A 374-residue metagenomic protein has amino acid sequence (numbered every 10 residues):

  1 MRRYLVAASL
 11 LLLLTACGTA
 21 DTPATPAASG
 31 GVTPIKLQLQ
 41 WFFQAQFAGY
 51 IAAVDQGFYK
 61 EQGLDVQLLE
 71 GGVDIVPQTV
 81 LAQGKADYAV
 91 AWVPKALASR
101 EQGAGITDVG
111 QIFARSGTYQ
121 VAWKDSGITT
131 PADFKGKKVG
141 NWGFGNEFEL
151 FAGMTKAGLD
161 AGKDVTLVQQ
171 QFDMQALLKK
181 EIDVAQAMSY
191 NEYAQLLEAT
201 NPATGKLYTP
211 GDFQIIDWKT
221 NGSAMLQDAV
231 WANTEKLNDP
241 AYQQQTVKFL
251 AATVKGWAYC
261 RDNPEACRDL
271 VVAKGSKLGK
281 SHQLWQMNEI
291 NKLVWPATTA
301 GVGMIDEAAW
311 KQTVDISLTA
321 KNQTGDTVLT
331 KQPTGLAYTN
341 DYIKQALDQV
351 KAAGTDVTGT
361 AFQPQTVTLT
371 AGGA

Functional and structural regions predicted by a protein language model:
M1-V6: Bacterial N-terminal signal peptides that target proteins for export
L12-A16: C-terminal motif of bacterial Sec signal peptides marking the signal peptidase cleavage site
C17-A27: Bacterial lipoprotein signal-peptidase II cleavage site
P26-Q170, M174-K179, D183-Y190, I216-W218: Short, glycine-/small- and polar/acidic-enriched structural segments that line small-molecule recognition paths
E61, L207-F213, D217-S223, L293-E307: Short, solvent-exposed loop/beta-turn-alpha elements that line the ligand-binding surface or hinge of extracytoplasmic
P94, F172-Q175, I182-K277: Pocket-lining segment of extracytoplasmic ligand-binding domains
D239-D326: Secondary-structure end/capping motifs
K311-A374: Conserved C-terminal helix/tail region of periplasmic/extracytoplasmic solute-binding proteins
